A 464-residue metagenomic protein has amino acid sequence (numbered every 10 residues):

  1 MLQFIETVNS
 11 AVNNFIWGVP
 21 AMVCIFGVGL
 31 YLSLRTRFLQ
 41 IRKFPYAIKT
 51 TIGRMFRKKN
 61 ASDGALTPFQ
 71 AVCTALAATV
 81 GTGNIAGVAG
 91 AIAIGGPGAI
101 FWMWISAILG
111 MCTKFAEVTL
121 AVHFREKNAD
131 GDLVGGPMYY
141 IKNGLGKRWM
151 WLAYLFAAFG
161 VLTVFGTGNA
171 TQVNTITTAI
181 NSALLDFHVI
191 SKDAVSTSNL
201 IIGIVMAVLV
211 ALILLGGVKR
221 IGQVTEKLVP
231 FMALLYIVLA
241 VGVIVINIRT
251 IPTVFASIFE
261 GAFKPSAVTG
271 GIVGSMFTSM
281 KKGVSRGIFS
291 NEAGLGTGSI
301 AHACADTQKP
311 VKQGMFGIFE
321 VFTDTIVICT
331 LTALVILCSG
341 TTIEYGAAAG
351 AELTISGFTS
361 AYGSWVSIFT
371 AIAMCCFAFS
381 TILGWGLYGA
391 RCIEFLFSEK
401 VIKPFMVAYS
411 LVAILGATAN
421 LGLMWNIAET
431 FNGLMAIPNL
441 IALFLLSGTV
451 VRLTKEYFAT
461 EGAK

Functional and structural regions predicted by a protein language model:
M1-T82, I92-A99, G110, I414 (+1 more regions): N-terminal alpha-helical transmembrane segments of multi-pass membrane transport and channel/translocase proteins
F4-I5, R35-Q40, G83-V88, P97 (+7 more regions): Transmembrane helix-loop junctions in multi-pass membrane proteins
C24-Y31, R35-I48, V173-I180, T197-F259 (+2 more regions): Membrane-interface loop-to-helix entry segments
L32-S33, S106-G131, M138, K142-N174 (+2 more regions): Helix-loop-helix module between adjacent transmembrane segments
F38-L66, G90-I100, W104, C112-G146 (+4 more regions): Flexible loop linkers connecting adjacent transmembrane helices in multi-pass alpha-helical membrane transporters
K59-I94, L120-G144, L155-V161, V273-F322: Alpha-helical membrane segments and immediately flanking helix-loop junctions that form or couple to the substrate/ion
L109-E117, G203-V218, V229-R249, S285-R286 (+2 more regions): Selective recognition of specific alpha-helical transmembrane segments in multi-pass small-molecule
F115-A129, V241-S257, P265-G271, C304-T307 (+2 more regions): Extracellular/periplasmic helix-exit of transmembrane alpha-helices
